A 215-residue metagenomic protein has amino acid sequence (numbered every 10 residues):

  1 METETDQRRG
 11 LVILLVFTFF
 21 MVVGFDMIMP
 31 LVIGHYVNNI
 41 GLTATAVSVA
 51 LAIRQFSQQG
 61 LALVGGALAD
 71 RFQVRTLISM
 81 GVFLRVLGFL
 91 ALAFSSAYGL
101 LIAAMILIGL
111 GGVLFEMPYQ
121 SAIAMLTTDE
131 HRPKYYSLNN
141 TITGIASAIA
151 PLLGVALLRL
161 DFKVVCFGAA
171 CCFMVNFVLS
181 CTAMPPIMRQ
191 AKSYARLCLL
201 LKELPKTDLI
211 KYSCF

Functional and structural regions predicted by a protein language model:
M1-R8, P186-F215: Juxtamembrane intracellular "pre-TM" segments in multi-pass secondary transporters
T5-Q55, K211-F215: Helix-loop boundary and gating motifs at the non-cytosolic
G41, Q73, F94-G99: Helix-breaking motifs and short loop linkers at transmembrane-helix boundaries and internal kinks in secondary membrane
Q55-L63, S147-A148: Residue-level signature of mid-helix packing/kink "hotspots" within the transmembrane helices of 12-pass Major
L61-Q73, L158: Helix-to-loop junctions at the C-terminal end of transmembrane segments in multipass secondary transporters
T76-L90: Structural signature of the two symmetry-related core transmembrane helices
I106-T143: Cytoplasmic helix-loop-helix junction between adjacent transmembrane helices in 12-TM secondary transporters
V165-C181: Symmetry-related core transmembrane helices of the 12-TM Major Facilitator Superfamily/SLC fold
